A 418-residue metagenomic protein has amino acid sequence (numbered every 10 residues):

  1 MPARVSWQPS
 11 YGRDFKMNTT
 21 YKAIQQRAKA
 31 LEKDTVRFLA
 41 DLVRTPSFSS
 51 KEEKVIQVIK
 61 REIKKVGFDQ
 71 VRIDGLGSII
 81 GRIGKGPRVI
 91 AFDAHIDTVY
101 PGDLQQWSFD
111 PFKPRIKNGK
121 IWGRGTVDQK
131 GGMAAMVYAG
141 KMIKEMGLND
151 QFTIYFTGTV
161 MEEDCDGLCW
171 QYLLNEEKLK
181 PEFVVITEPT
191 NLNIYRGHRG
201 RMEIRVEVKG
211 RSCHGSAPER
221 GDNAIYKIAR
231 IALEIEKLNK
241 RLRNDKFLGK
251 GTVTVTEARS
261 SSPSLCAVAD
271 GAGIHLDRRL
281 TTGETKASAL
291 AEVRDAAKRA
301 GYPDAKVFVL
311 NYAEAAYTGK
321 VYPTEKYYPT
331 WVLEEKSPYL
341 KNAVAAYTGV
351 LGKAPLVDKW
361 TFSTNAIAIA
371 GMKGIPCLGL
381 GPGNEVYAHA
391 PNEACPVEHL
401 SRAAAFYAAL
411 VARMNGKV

Functional and structural regions predicted by a protein language model:
M17-T19, A30, R205-V418: Metal-dependent amide/peptide-bond hydrolase catalytic core, centered on the "pita-bread" metallohydrolase fold
N18-G102, G271-H275, A289-E292, V397-H399: N-terminal helical capping/dimerization or prosegment-like subdomains of hydrolases acting on amide or phosphate bonds
V89-Y155: Active-site metal-coordination/substrate-binding segment of hydrolases, especially metallo-dependent peptidases
D103-I116, P181, R196-E207, A345: Acidic-glycine-rich active-site phosphate/pyrophosphate-binding loop
Q129-R199, E203, N415-V418: Acidic/histidine-rich catalytic neighborhood of metal-dependent amide-processing enzymes
